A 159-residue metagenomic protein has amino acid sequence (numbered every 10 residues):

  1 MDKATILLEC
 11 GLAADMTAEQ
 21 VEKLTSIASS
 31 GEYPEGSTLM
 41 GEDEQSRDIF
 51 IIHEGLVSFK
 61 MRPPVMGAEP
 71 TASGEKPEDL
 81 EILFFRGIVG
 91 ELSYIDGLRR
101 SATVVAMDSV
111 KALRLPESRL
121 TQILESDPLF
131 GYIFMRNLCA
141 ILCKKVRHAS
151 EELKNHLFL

Functional and structural regions predicted by a protein language model:
M1-L159: Cytosolic regulatory regions built on CNB/CRP/Popeye-like sensor folds
